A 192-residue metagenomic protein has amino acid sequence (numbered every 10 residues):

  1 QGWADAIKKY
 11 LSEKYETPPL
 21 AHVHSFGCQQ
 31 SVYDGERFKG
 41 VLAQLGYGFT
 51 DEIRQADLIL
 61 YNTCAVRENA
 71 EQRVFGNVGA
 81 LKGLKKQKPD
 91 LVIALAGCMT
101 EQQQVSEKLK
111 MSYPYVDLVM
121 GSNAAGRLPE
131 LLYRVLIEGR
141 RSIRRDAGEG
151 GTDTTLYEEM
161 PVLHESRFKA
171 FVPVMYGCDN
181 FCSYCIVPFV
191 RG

Functional and structural regions predicted by a protein language model:
Q1-G192: Proteins enriched for Cys/Gly/acidic motifs involved in redox and nucleic-acid/cofactor modification
